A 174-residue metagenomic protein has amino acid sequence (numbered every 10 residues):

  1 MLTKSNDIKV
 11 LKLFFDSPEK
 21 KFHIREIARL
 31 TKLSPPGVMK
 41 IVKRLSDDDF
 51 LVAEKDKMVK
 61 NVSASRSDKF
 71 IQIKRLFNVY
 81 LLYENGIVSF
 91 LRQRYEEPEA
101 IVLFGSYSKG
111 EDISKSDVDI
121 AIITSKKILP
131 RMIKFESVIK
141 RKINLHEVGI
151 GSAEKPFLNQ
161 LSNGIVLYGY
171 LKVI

Functional and structural regions predicted by a protein language model:
M1-E97, S108-K115, T124-I174: Catalytic core of pol beta-like nucleotidyltransferases
